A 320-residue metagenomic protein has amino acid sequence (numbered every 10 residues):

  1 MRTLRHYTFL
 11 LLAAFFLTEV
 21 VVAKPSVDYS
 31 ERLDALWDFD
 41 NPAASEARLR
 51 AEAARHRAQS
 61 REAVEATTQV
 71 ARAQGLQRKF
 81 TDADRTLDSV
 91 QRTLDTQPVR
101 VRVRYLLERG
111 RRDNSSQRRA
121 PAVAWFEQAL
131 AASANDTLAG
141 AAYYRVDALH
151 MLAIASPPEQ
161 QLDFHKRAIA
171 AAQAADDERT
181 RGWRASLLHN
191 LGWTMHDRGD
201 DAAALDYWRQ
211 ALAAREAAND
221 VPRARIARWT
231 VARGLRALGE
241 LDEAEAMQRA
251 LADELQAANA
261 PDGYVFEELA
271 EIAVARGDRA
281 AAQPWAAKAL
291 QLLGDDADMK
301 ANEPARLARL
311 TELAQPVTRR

Functional and structural regions predicted by a protein language model:
E31, Q69, V101, E108 (+7 more regions): "A position-specific structural signal for the A-helix of alpha-solenoid helical repeats
A53-A54, D88-L94, Q128-T137, I169-D177 (+3 more regions): Amphipathic alpha-helical segments of tetratricopeptide repeats
R61, R100, G140-Y143, G182 (+2 more regions): Residue signature of alpha-solenoid helical repeat architecture, marking inter-repeat boundaries and helix-start
E65, R104, Y143, D147 (+6 more regions): Residue register of alpha-helical TPR repeats
